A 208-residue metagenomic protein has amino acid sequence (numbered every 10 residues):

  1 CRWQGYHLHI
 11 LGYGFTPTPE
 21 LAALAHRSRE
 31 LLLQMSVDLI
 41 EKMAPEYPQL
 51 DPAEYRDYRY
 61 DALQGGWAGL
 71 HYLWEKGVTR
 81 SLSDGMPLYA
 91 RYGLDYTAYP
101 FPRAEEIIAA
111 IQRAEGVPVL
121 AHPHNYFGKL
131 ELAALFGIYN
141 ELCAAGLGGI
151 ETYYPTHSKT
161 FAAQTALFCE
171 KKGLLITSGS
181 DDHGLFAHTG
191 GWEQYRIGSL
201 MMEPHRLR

Functional and structural regions predicted by a protein language model:
C1-G65, A145, I150-S199: A metal-dependent hydrolase metal-coordination microenvironment
A44, E105-E115, V119, A166-E170: Surface-exposed amphipathic alpha-helices with a cationic face
P45-I108: Hydrophobic, aromatic-enriched interface-forming segments
Q112, N140-C143: Non-catalytic positions within long, well-ordered alpha-helices that form the structural scaffold/packing of enzyme
V119-L120, E151: Conserved beta-strand positions in the central sheet of alpha/beta enzyme cores
N125-L130, T156-S158: Short, small-residue-enriched loops and turns at beta-alpha junctions that line or gate enzyme active sites
E131-N140, L167: Charged helix-capping and loop-helix junction motifs
I197-R208: Extended, intrinsically disordered, low-complexity segments
